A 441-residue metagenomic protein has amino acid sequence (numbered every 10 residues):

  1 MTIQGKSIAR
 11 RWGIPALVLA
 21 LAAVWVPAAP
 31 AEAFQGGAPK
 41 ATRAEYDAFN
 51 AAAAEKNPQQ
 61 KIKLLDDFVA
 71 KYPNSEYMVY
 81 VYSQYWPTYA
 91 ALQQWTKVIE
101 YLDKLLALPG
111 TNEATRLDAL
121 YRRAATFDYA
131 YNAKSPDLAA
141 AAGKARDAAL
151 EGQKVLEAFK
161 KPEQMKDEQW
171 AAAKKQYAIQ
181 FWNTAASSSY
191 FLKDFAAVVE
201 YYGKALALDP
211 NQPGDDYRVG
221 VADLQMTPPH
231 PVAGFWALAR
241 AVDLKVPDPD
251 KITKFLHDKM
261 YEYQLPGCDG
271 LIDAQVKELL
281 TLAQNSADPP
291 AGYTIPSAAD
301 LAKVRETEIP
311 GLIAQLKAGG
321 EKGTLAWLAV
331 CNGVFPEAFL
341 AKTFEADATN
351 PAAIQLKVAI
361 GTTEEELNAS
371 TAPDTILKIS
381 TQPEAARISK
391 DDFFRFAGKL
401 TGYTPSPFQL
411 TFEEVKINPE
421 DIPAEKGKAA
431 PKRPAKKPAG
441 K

Functional and structural regions predicted by a protein language model:
A28-Y82: N-terminal leader/linker segments that initiate helical-solenoid repeat arrays
A48-A51, Y85, R123, A178 (+4 more regions): Structural register within alpha-helical repeat arrays
E55, L92, A130, S135 (+3 more regions): Structural motif corresponding to the intra-repeat A-B loop/turn of tetratricopeptide repeats
K71-M78, A107-R116, L156-Y177, S188 (+4 more regions): Short solvent-exposed coil/turn linkers within tandem alpha-helical repeat scaffolds
A140-E157, L224, P228-D248, L280-T281: TPR/TPR-like (Sel1-like) alpha-helical repeat modules
L156-E163, I252-M260, Q264-V330, K416-K441: Pro/Ala/Gly-rich low-complexity, hydrophilic intrinsically disordered segments
S380-A397: Short nucleic-acid-contacting surface segments enriched for D/E, G, S/T with interspersed K/R
